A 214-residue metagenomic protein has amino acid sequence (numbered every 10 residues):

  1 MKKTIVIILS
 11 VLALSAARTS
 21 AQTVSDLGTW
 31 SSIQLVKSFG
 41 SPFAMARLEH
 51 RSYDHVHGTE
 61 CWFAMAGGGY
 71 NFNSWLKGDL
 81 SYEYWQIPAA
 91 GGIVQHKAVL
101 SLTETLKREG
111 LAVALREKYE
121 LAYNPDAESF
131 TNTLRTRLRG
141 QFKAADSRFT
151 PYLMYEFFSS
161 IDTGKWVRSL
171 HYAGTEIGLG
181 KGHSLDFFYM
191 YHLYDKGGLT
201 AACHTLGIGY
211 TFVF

Functional and structural regions predicted by a protein language model:
M1-T23, F214: Bacterial Sec-dependent N-terminal signal peptides
Q22-D79, Q86: Start-of-domain marker
L27-T29, E60-W62, V94-A98, F130-L134 (+2 more regions): Residues that define the transmembrane beta-barrel architecture of outer-membrane proteins
I33-K37, A66-Y70, L100-E104, Y119 (+3 more regions): Residues on the lipid-exposed face of transmembrane beta-strands in outer-membrane beta-barrel proteins
F39-A46, W75-L80, E109-V113, D146-T150 (+1 more regions): Repeated loop/turn-to-beta-strand initiation elements of outer-membrane beta-barrel proteins
F39-S41, L48-D54, Y82-P88, L106-R108 (+4 more regions): Transmembrane beta-strands of outer-membrane beta-barrel pores
S41, E104, A114-E156: Detector for outer-membrane/organellar transmembrane beta-barrel domains, recognizing the amphipathic beta-strand
L153, K165-F214: Predominantly the C-terminal beta-signal and adjacent terminal strand-loop region of outer-membrane beta-barrel
